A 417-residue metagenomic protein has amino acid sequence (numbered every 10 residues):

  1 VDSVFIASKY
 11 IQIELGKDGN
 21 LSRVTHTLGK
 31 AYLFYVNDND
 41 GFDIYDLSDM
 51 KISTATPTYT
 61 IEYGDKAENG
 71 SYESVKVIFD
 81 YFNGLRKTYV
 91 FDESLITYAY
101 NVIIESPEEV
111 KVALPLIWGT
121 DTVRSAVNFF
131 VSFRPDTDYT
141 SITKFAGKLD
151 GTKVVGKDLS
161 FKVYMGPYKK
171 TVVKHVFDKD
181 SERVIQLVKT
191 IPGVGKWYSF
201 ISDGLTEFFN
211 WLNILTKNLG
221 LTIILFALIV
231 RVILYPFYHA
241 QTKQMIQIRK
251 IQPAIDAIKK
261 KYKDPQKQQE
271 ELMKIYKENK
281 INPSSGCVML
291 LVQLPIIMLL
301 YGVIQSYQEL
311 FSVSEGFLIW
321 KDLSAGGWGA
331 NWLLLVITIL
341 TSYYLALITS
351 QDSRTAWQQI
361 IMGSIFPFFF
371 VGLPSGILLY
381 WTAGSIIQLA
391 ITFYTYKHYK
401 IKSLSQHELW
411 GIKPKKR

Functional and structural regions predicted by a protein language model:
V1-F209: Perimembrane topogenic segments of multi-pass inner/organellar membrane proteins
Y100-V102, L114, D121, F130 (+1 more regions): Helix-loop-helix
